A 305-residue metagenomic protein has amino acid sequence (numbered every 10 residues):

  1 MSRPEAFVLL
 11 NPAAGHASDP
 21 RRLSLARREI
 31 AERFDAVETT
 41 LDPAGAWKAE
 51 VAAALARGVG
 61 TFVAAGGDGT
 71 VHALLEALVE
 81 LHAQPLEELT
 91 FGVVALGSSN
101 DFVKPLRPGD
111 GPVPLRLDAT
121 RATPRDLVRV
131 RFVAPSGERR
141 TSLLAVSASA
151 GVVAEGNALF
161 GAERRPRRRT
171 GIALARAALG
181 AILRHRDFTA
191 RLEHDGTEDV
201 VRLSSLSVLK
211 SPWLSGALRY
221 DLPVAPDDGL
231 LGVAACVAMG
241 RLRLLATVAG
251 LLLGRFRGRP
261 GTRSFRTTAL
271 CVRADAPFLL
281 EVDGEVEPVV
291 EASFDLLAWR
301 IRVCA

Functional and structural regions predicted by a protein language model:
M1-A65, H72, E76-A77, L81 (+1 more regions): ATP/NTP phosphate-donor binding region
T39-D42, V79-E80, Q84-S204: Catalytic core of DAGKc-family lipid kinases
D68, L206: Short conserved active-site loop signatures built around small residues
S149, V153, S207-Y220, V286: Glycine-rich phosphate/pyrophosphate-binding beta-alpha loops
V153-G156, V200-R202, L214-A217, R241-L244: Short acidic/glycine-rich loop or secondary-structure boundary segments that cap or lie
R164-A173, S215-R243: Gly/Ser/Thr-rich active-site loops/lids in small-molecule metabolic enzymes that frequently grip phosphoryl groups
H194-G196, V200, A225-P226, A235-A305: ATP/nucleoside-binding phosphotransfer catalytic cores, i.e., glycine-rich phosphate-binding loops
